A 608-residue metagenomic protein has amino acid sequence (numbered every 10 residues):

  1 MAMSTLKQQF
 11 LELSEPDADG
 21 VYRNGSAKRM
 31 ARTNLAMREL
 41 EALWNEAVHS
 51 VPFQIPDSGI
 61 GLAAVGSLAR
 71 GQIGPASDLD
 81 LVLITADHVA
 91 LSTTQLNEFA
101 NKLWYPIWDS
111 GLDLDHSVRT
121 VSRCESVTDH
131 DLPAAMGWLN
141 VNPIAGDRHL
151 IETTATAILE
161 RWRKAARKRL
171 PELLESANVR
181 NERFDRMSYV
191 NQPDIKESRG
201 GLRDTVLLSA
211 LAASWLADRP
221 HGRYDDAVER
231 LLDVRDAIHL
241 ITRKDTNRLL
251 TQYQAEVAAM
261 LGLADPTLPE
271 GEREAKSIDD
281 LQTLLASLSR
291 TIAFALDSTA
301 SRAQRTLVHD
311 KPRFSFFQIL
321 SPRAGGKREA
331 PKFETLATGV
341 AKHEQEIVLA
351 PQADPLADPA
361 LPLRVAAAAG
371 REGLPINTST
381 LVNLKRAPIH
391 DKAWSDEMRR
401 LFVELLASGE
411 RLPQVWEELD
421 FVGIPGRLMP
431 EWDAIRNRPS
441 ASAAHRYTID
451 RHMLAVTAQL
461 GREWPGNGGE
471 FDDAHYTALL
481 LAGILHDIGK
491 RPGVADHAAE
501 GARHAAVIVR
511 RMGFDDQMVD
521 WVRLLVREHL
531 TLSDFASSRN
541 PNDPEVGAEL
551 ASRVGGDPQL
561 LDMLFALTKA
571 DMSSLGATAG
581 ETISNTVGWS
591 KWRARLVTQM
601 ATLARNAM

Functional and structural regions predicted by a protein language model:
M1-G59, A76, R186: N-terminal regions immediately upstream of nucleotidyltransferase
S14, W162-L307: Conserved nucleotidyltransferase catalytic core and NTase-mimicking acidic/glycine-rich helix/loop elements in nucleic
D19-A31, R186-E197, E346-P351, R399-E404 (+2 more regions): Active-site flanking loop/helix segments enriched in acidic
T33-E41, A47, Q54, T94-L150 (+1 more regions): Conserved catalytic core of two-metal-ion nucleotidyltransferases
L35-F53, G61-A63, L208-R219, A444-L479 (+3 more regions): Alpha-helical phosphate/pyrophosphate-handling elements in metalloenzyme active cores
Q72-E98, R243, A259, L263 (+2 more regions): Divalent metal-dependent catalytic cores for phosphoryl transfer on phosphate-bearing substrates
H130, A157, L249, L263 (+3 more regions): Non-catalytic interaction/regulatory segments
H239, T306-G426, R438: A cross-family structural signal marking well-folded subdomains
